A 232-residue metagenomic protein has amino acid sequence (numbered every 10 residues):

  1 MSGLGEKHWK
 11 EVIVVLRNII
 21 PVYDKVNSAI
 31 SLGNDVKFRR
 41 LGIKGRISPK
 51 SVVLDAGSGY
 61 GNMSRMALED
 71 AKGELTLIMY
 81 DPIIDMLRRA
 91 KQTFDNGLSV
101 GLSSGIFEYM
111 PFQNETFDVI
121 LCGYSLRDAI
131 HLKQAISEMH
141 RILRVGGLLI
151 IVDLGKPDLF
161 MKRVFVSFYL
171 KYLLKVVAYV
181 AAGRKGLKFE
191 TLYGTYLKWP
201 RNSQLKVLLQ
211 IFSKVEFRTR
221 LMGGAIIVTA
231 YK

Functional and structural regions predicted by a protein language model:
K7-E11, V26, Y80, V152-V207 (+1 more regions): C-terminal alpha-helical "lid/dimerization" subdomain adjacent to the S-adenosyl-L-methionine
L32-P49, M66: Conserved alpha-helix/loop element of class I SAM-dependent methyltransferases that forms part of the SAM/SAH-binding
P49, L143-L148: Short glycine-dipeptide loop
L54-Y109: Class I SAM-dependent methyltransferase SAM/SAH-binding core
E108-I120: A short acidic, Gly/Pro-enriched loop at the edge of an enzyme's catalytic core that lines a small-molecule cofactor
V119-H131: A short SAM/SAH-binding and catalytic strip from SAM-dependent methyltransferases
K133-V145: A short glycine-rich, Lys/Arg-flanked "PGG" loop and its adjoining helix->strand segment in the class I
Q210-K232: Core SAM-dependent methyltransferase catalytic element
